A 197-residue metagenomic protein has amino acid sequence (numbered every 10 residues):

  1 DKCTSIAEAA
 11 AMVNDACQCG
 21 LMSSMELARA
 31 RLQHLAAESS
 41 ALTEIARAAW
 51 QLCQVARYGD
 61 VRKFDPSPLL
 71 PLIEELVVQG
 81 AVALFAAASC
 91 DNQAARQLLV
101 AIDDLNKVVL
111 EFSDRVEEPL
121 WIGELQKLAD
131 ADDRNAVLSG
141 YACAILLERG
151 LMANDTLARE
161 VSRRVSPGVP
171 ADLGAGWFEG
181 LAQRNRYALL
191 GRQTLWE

Functional and structural regions predicted by a protein language model:
D1-E197: Extended repeat-based interaction scaffolds and adjacent low-complexity, acidic/S/T/P-biased segments that form broad
